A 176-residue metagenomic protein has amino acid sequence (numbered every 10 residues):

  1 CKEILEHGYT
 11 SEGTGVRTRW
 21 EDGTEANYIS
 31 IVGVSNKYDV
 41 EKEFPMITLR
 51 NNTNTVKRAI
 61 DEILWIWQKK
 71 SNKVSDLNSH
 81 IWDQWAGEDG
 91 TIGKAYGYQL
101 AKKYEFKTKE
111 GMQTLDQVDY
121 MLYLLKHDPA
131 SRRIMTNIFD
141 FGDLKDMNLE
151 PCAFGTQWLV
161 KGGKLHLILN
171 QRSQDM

Functional and structural regions predicted by a protein language model:
C1-M176: Terminal, non-catalytic protein-protein interaction segments that mediate quaternary/complex assembly
